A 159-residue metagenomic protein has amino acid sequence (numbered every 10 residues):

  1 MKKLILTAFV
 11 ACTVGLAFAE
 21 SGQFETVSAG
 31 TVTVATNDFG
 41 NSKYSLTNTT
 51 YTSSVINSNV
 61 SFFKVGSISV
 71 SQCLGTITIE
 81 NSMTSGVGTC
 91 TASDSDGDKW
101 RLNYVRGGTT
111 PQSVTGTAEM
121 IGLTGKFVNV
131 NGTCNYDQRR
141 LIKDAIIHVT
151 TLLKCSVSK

Functional and structural regions predicted by a protein language model:
L4-T13: Sec-dependent N-terminal signal peptides
T13-V14, R140: Single-residue recognition of alpha-helix boundary sites
V14-E20: Sec/Tat signal peptide C-region and signal peptidase I cleavage site
E20-K159: Beta-strand-enriched cores of mature, soluble protein domains
